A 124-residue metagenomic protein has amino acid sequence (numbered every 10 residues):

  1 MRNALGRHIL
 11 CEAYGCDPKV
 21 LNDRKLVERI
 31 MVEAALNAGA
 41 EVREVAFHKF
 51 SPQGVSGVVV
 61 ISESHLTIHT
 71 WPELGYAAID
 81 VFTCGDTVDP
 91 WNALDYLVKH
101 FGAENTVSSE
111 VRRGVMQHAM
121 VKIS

Functional and structural regions predicted by a protein language model:
M1-S124: Polybasic/polar functional segments that serve as interface/processing modules
